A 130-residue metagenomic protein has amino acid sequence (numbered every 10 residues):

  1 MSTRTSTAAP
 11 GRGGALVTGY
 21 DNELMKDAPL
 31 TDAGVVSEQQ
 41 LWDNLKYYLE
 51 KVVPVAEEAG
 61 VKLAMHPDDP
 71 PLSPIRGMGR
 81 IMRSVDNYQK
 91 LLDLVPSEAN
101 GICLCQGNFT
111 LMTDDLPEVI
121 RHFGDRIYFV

Functional and structural regions predicted by a protein language model:
M1-K26, R80-M82: Aromatic- and acidic-residue-enriched segments that line the glycan-binding/catalytic groove of carbohydrate-active
D21-V130: Acidic/histidine-rich catalytic cores of soluble enzymes
